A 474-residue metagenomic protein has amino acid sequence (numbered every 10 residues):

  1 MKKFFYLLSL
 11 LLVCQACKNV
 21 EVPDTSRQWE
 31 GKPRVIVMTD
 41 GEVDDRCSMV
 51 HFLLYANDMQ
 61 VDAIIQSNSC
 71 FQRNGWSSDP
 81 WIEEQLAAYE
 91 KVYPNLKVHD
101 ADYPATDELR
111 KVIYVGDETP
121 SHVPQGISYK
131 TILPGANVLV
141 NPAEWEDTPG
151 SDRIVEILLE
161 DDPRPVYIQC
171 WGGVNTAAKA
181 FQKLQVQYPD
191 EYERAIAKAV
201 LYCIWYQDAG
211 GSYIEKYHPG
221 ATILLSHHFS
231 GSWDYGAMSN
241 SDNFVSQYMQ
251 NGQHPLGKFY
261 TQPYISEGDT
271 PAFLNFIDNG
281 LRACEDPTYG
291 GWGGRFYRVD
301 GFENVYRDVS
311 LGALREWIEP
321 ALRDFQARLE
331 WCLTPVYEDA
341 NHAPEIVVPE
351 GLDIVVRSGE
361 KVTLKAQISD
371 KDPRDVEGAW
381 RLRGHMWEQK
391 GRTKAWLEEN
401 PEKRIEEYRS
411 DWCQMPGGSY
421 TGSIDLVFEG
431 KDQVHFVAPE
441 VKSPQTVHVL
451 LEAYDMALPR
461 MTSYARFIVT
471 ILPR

Functional and structural regions predicted by a protein language model:
K2-L7: Sec-dependent signal peptide recognition, specifically the positively charged N-region followed immediately by
V13-A16: C-terminal motif of bacterial Sec signal peptides marking the signal peptidase cleavage site
N19-V427, Q433-H435, V441-L450, R466-L472: N-terminal acidic, glycine/proline-rich low-complexity segments
Y454-R460: Short, solvent-exposed loop/turn segments at the edges of extracellular beta-sandwich modules
S463: Charged, cofactor-coupling segments
